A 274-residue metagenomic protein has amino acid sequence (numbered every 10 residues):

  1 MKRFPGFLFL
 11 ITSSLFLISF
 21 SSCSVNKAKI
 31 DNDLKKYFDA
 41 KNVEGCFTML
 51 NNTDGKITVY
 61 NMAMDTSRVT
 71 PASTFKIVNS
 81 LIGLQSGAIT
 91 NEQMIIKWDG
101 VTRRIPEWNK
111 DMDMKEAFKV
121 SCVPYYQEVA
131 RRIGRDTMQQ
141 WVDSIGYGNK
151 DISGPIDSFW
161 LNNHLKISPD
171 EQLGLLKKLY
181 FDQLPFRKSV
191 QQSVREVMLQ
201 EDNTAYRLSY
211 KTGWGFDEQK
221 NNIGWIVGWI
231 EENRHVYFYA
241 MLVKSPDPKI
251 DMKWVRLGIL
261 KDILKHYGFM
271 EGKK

Functional and structural regions predicted by a protein language model:
M1-I30: Bacterial Sec-dependent N-terminal signal peptides
C23-S67: Beta-lactamase-like hydrolase cores
V25-K35, K41, R132-G134, Y180-R207 (+1 more regions): Structured C-terminal helix/loop/strand segments within mature extracytoplasmic catalytic/sensor domains
N61-T66, K110-D111, K119-Y126, S153-W160 (+2 more regions): Flexible glycine/proline-enriched surface loops and loop-helix/loop-strand junctions
R68-E92, A117, Y239: Active-site SXXK
Q85-G100, F186-Q191: Short, well-structured active-site flanking segments
M94-M138, L165-S168: Conserved catalytic neighborhood of penicillin-recognizing serine enzymes
D113, E128-K177, F181: Mid-domain, small-residue-enriched loop/turn segments at the edges of structured enzyme/sensor domains
